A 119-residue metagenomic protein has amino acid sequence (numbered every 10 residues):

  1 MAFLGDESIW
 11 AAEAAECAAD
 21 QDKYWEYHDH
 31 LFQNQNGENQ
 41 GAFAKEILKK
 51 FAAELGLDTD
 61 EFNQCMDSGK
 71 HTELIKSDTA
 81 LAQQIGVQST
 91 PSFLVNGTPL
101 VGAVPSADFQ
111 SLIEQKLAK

Functional and structural regions predicted by a protein language model:
M1-A53, I85, L112-K119: Structural alpha/beta surface segment adjacent to cysteine/selenocysteine redox centers across thiol/disulfide enzymes
K49-K119: C-terminal cap of thioredoxin/glutaredoxin-like
